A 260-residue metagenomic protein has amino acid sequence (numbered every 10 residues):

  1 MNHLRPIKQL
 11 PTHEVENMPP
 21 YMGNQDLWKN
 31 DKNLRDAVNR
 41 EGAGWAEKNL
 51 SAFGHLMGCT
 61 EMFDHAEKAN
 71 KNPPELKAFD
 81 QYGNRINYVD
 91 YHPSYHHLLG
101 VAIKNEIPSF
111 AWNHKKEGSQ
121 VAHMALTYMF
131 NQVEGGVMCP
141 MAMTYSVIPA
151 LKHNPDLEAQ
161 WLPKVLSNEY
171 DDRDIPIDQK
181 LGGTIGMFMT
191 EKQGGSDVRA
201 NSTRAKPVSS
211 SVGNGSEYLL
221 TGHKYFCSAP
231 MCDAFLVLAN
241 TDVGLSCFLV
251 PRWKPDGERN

Functional and structural regions predicted by a protein language model:
M1-K116: Extended, charge-enriched "interface" segments that sit outside catalytic cores
N84-P176, S228-A229: Internal helix-loop-helix
Q120-M129, V208-N214, L219: Short, hydrophobic/aliphatic alpha-helical segments
A142, G182, V198-A200, P230-C232 (+1 more regions): Short, solvent-exposed loop/turn segments at the edges of secondary structure
V147, M187, A205, L220-G222 (+1 more regions): Buried hydrophobic positions in well-ordered alpha/beta secondary-structure cores of metabolic enzymes
L151, S196, E258-R259: Cytochrome P450 core scaffold surrounding the K-helix E-X-X-R motif and the conserved "meander" helix-loop region
P155-T203, P207-V208, G213-S216: Internal maturation/activation junctions in enzymes
G215-N260: A short core secondary-structure module
